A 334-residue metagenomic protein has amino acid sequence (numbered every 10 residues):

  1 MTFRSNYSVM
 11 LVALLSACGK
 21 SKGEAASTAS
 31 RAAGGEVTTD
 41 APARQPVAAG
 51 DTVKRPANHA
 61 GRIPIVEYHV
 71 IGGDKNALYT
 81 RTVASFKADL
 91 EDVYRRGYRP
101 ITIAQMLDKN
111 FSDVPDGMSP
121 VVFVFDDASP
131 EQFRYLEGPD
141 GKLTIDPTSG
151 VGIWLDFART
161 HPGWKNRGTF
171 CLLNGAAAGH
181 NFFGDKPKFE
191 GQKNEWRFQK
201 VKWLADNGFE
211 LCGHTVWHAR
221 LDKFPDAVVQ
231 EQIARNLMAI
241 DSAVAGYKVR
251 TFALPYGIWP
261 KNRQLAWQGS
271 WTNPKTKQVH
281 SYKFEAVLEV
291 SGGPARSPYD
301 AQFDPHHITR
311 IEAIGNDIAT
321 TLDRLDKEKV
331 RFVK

Functional and structural regions predicted by a protein language model:
M1-S8: Bacterial N-terminal signal peptides that target proteins for export
S16-A17: C-terminal motif of bacterial Sec signal peptides marking the signal peptidase cleavage site
K20-S30: Bacterial Sec signal peptide processing site at the extreme N-terminus
R31-F123, S129-E137, K223-K334: C-terminal active-site subregion of NodB/CE4 polysaccharide deacetylases
A48-V53, M106-S112, I153-A158, G184-A205 (+2 more regions): Alpha-helical scaffolding within the catalytic cores of extracellular/periplasmic polymer-degrading hydrolases
P64-E67, Y98-Q105, V122, D146-N194 (+3 more regions): Short, well-structured secondary-structure segments
L143, F182-E210, V216-V244, Q264-G269: Alpha-helical scaffold elements lining the catalytic groove of polysaccharide deacetylases
G175-G179, W217-R220, G257-P260: Short, catalytically relevant binding-site loops at active-site mouths
